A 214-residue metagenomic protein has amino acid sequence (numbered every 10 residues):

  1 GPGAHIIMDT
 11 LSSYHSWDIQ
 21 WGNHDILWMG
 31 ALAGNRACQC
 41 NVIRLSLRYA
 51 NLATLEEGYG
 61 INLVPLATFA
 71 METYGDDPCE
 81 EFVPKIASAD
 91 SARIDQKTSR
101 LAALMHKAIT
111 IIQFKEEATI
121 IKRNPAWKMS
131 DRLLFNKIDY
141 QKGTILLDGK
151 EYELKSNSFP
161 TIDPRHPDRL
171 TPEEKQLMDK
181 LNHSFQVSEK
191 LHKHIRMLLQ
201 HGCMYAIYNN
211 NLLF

Functional and structural regions predicted by a protein language model:
G1-F214: Feature recognizes metal-dependent phosphohydrolase scaffolds
